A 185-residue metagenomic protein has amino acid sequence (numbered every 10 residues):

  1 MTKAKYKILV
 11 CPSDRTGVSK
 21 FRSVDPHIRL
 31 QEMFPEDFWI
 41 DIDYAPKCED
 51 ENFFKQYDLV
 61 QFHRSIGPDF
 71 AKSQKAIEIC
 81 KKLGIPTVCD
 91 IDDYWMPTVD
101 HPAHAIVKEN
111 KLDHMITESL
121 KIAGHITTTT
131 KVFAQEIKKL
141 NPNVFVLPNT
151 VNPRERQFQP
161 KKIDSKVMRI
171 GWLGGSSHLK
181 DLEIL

Functional and structural regions predicted by a protein language model:
M1-G67: N-terminal pre-catalytic "stem/leader" segment of glycosyltransferase-like enzymes
V10-M33, W39, N152-L185: Conserved catalytic-core segment of nucleotide-activated headgroup transferases in glycan assembly
G17-S19, E51, P68-F70, W95-V99 (+3 more regions): Short catalytic/ligand-binding loop motif for oxyanion handling, primarily in non-cytosolic enzymes, centered on
H27, V88-T117, R154-Q157, D164-K166 (+1 more regions): Acceptor-binding helix/loop patch of EC 2.4 sugar-transfer enzymes, predominantly nucleotide-sugar-dependent
D58-L59, P86, H125: Structural motif
R64-K82, L173, L182: An aromatic- and histidine-rich active-site surface loop
A76-K82, I106-H125: Membrane-proximal helix-turn-helix segments that form the acceptor-binding/catalytic region of lipid-linked
K121-F158: Donor nucleotide-sugar binding/catalytic pocket of nucleotide-sugar-dependent glycosyltransferases
